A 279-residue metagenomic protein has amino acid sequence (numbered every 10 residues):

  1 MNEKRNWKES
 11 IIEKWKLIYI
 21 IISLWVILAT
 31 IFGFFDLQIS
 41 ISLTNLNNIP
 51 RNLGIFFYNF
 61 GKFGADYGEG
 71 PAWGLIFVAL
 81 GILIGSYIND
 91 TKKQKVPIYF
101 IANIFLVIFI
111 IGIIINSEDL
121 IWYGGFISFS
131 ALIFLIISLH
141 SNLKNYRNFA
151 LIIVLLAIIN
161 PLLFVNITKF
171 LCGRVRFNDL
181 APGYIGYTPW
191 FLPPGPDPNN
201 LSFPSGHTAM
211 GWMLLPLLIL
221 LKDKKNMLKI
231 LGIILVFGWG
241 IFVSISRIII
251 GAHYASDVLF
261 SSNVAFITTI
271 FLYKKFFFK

Functional and structural regions predicted by a protein language model:
N2-F126, C172, R176-F177, A181-P182 (+1 more regions): N-terminal transmembrane-helix/juxtamembrane module of multi-pass inner/ER membrane proteins
R5-V26, T188-K279: Membrane-embedded catalytic cores of phosphoryl/pyrophosphoryl-handling enzymes
I11-I12, G85-P97, H140-F149, D223-L228: Membrane-interface helix-boundary motifs at transmembrane edges
S23-L24, L106-V107, I152-N160, F164 (+3 more regions): Hydrophobic faces of alpha-helical transmembrane segments in multi-pass integral membrane proteins
L37-T44, N48, H140-M227, I233-V236: Membrane-interface loops
E69-I84, F126-I137, W212-P216, N263-F278: Hydrophobic cores of alpha-helical transmembrane segments in multi-pass inner/ER membrane proteins, independent
K95-I111, A150-N160, I234-W239: Transmembrane alpha-helical segments of multi-pass membrane proteins
I113-I121, T168, R247-A255: Membrane-interface helix caps and helix-loop-helix hairpins in membrane proteins
